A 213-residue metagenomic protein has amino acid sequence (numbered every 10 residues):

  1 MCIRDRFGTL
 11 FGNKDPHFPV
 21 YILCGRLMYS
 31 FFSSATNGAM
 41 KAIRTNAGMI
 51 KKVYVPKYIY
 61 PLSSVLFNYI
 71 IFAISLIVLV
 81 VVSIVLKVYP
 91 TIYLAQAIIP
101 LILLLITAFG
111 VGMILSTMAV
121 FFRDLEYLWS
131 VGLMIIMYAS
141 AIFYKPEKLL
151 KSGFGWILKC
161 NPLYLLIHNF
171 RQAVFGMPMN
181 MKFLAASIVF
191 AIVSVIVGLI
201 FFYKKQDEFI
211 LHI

Functional and structural regions predicted by a protein language model:
M1-C2, A139: Hydrophobic beta-strand positions within the nucleotide-binding domains of ABC ATPases
R4, P16-S83, V131: Hydrophobic alpha-helical transmembrane segments of multi-pass membrane transport proteins
R4-F11, K57, S63-G132, P178-I200: Alpha-helical transmembrane segments and their short interhelical loops
G8-T9, G38, K51-K52, S83-I84 (+3 more regions): Transmembrane helix-loop junction
L27-A39, L105-T117, Y138-E147, I196-I200: Transmembrane alpha-helical segments that form the membrane-embedded catalytic/substrate-channel core of multi-pass
D124, Y203-I213: Short cytosolic juxtamembrane segments of multi-pass membrane proteins
S130-S140: Small-residue-rich segments of transmembrane alpha-helices in multi-pass membrane proteins, especially helix faces
Y138-A185: Short hydrophobic, aromatic-rich alpha-helical segments embedded in or entering the lipid bilayer of multi-pass
